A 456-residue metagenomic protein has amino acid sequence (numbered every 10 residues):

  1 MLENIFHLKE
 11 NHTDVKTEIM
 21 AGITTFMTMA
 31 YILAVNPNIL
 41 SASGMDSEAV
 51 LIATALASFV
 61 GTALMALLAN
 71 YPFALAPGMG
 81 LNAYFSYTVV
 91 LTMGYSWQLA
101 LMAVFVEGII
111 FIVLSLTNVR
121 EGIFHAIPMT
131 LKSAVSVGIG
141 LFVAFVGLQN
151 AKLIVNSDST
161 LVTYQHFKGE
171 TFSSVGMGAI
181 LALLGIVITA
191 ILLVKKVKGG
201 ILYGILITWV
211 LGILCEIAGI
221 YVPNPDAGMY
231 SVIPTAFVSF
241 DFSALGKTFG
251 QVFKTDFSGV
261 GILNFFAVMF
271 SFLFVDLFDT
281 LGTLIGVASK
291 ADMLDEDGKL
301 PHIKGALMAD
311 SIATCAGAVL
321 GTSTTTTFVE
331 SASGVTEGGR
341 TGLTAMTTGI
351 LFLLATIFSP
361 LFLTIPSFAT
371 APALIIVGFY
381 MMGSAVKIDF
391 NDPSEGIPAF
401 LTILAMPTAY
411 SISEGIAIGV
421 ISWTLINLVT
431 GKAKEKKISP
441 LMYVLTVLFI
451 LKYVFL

Functional and structural regions predicted by a protein language model:
M1-A49, Q165-K168, I205, W209-I303 (+1 more regions): Helix-loop-helix hairpins and the membrane-proximal interhelical loops of multi-pass alpha-helical transport proteins
L2-N36, A57, G78-Y87, L91-I139 (+1 more regions): Helix-loop-helix junctions within the multi-pass membrane cores of secondary transporters/permeases
H12, K16, L184, F266-F270 (+3 more regions): Alpha-helical membrane-protein architecture signal
I19, I39, I123, G199 (+3 more regions): Residue-level signature of catalytic and energy-coupling elements of molecular machines, predominantly ATP/GTP-dependent
G44-A63: Loop-to-helix transition at the N-terminal end of transmembrane alpha-helices
S47-E48, F73, W97, I412: Membrane-helix interface/capping residues of multi-pass secondary transporters
G61-A74, A190-K196, S271-D279, D310-L320 (+3 more regions): Transmembrane alpha-helix interface/packing and boundary motifs in multi-pass membrane proteins, characterized by
M93-V210, M346-L456: Membrane-embedded alpha-helical modules
